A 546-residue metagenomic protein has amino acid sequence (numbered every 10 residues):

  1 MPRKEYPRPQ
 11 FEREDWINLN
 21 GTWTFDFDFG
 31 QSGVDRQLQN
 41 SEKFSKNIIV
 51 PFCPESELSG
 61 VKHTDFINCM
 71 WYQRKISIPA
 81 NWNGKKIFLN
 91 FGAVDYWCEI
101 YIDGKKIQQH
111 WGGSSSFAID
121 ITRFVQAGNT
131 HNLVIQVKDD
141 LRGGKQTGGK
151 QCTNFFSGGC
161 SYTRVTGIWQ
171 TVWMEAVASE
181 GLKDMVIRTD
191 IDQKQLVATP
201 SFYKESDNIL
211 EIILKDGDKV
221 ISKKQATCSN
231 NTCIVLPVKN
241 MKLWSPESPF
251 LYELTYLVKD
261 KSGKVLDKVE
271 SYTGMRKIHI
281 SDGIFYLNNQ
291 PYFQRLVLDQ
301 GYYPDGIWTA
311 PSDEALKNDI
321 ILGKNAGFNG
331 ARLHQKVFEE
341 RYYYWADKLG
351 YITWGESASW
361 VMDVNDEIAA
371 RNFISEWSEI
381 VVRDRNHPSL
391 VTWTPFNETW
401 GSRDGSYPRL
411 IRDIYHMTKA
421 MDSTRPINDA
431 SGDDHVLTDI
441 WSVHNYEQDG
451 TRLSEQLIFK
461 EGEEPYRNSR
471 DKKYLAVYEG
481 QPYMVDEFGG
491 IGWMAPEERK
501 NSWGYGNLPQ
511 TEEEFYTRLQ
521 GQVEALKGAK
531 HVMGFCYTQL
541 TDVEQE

Functional and structural regions predicted by a protein language model:
M1-S59, Q136, R142-K145, G217 (+2 more regions): Accessory carbohydrate-binding/adhesion or oligomerization-edge regions at the termini of glycan-active proteins
E5, P9-Q10, T24-F29, K62-H63 (+6 more regions): Accessory beta-strand-rich segments of carbohydrate-active enzymes
I107-Q108, I221, Y292: Short hydrophobic beta-strand segments in globular cytosolic domains
Q126-T130, S201-I280: Extended acidic/polar, glycine-enriched regions that form or flank non-catalytic beta-rich accessory modules
A176-E205: Surface beta-strand/loop "capping" patches
M185-R188, L243, T255-G323, P426-N428: N-terminal carbohydrate-binding accessory modules
L196-D216, F285-D347: Conserved, compact domain cores that house catalytic/ligand-binding motifs in diverse enzymes and effector modules
N318-L322, G330-E546: Substrate-binding/catalytic cleft of secreted carbohydrate-active enzymes, primarily glycoside hydrolases
